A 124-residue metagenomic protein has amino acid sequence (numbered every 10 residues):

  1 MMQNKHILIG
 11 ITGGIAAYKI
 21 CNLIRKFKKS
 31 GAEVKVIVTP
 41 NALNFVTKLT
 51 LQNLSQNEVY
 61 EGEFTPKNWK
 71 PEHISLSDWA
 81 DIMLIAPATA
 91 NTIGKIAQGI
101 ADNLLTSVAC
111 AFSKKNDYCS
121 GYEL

Functional and structural regions predicted by a protein language model:
M1-Y118, Y122-L124: A cross-family phosphate/adenosyl-ligand binding-site feature
